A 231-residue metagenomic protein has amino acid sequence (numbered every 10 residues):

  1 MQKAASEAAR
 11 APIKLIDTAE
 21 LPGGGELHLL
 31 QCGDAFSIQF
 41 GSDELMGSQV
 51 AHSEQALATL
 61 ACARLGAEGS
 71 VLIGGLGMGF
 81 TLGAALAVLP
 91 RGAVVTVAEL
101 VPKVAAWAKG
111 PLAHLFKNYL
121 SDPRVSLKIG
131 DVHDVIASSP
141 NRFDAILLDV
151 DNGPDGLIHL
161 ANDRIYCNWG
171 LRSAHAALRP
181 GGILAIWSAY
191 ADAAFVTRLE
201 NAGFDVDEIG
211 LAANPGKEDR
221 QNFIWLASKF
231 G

Functional and structural regions predicted by a protein language model:
M1-Q39: N-terminal auxiliary segments of SAM/dcSAM-dependent transferases
A19-L21, E26-L27, I38-A67: Class I SAM-dependent methyltransferase Rossmann-like catalytic core, especially the SAM/SAH-binding loop
D34-G41, D149-G153: Short, basic/glycine-rich phosphate-binding loops at helix/coil junctions that contact nucleotide phosphates
A51-L178, I186-W187, T197, A202 (+2 more regions): The AdoMet/dcAdoMet-binding core of the Class I SAM-like
G182: Glycine-centered, phosphate/nucleic-acid-interacting loop/turn motifs that mediate DNA/RNA or nucleotide
W225-G231: C-terminal lobe and adjacent flexible extensions of AdoMet/dcAdoMet transferase-like proteins
